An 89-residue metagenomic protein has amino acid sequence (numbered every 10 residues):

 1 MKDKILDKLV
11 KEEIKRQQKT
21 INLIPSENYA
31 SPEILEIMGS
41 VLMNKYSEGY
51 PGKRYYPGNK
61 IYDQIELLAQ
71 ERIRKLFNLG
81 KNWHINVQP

Functional and structural regions predicted by a protein language model:
M1-K53: N-terminal "arm"/small-domain region of PLP-dependent enzymes with the aminotransferase-like
S47-P89: Conserved N-terminal alpha-helix of the aminotransferase class I/II PLP-enzyme fold
